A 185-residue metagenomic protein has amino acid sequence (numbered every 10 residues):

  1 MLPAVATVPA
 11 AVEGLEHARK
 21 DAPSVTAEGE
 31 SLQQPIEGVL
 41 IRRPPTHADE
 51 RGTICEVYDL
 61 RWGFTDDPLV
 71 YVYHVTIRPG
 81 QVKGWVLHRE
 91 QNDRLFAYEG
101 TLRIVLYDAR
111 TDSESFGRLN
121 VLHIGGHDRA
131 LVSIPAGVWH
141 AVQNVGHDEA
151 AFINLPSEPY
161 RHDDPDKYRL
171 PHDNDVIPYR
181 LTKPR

Functional and structural regions predicted by a protein language model:
L2-D128, V145-R185: Non-catalytic, conserved peripheral segments adjacent to functional cores
D128-A141: Conserved SET/PR-domain catalytic core that frames the SAM/AdoMet-binding pocket
